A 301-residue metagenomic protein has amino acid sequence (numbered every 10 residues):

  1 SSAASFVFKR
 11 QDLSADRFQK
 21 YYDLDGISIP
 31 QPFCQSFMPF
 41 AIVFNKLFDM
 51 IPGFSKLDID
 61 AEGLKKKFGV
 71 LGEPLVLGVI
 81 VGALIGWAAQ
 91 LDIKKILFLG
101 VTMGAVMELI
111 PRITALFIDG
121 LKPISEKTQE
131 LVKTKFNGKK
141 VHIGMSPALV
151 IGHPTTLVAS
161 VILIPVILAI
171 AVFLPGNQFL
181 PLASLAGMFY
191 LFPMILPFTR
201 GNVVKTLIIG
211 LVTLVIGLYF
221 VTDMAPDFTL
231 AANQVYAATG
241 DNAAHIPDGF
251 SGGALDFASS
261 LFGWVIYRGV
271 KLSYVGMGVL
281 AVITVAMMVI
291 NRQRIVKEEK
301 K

Functional and structural regions predicted by a protein language model:
S2-F8: Short, small-residue-biased leader/transition segments that mark boundaries at the very start of proteins
K9-R17, G104-P123, G210, L214 (+1 more regions): Hydrophobic alpha-helical membrane-embedded segments
A15-Q31, K94, L131-G138, Q178-K301: Transmembrane alpha-helical segments and their short flanking loops that form helix-hairpins/helix-helix interfaces
R17-A61, R112, L116-S146, A232-T239: Juxtamembrane inter-helical linkers in multi-pass membrane proteins
L57-K66, K139-I151, I164-N177: Short juxtamembrane and helix-loop transition motifs at transmembrane-helix boundaries in membrane proteins
A61-P111: Long, internal scaffold/assembly segments composed of regular secondary structure
V79-A88, P154-F173: Alpha-helical transmembrane segments and their membrane-interface junctions in multi-pass membrane proteins
A89-P154, V158, F179-L182: Transmembrane helical segments that form the transport core of multi-pass membrane transport proteins
